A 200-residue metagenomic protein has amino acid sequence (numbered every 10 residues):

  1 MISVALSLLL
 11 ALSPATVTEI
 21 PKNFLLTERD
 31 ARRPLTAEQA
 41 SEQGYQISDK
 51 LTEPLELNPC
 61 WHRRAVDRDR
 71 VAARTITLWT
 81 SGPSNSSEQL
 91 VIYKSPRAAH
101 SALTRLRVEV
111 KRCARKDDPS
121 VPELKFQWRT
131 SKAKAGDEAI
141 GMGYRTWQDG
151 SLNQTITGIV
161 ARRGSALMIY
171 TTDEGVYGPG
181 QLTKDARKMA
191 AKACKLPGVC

Functional and structural regions predicted by a protein language model:
M1-A15: Secretory targeting and sorting signals
A11-T75: N-terminal "mature-domain start" segment
E38, E42, Q46-L55, V108-N153 (+2 more regions): Short Gly/Thr-rich strand-loop-strand
A73-T104: A short acidic-to-branched-hydrophobic micro-motif
A73-W79, T155-R162: Short, surface-exposed beta-strand/loop micro-motifs that present aromatic residues
S86-Q89, A161-E174: Short, well-ordered beta-strand elements
L90, H100-L103, R107, T183-A190: Extracytoplasmic/secreted envelope proteins and their assembly/folding machinery, especially bacterial periplasmic
D173-C200: Surface-exposed amphipathic alpha-helical segments
